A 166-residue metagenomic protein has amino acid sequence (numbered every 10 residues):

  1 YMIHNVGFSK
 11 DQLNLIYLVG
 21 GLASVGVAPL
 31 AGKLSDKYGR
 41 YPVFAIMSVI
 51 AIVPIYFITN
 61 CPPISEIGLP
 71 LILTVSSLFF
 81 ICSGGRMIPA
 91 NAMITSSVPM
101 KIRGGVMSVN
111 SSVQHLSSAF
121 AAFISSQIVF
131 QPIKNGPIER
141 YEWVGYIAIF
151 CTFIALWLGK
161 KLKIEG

Functional and structural regions predicted by a protein language model:
Y1-Q12: Short amphipathic helix-loop junctions that connect adjacent transmembrane helices in Major Facilitator Superfamily/SLC
I16-S24, Q114: Transmembrane alpha-helical segments of major facilitator superfamily
G21-P29, A119: Residue-level signature of mid-helix packing/kink "hotspots" within the transmembrane helices of 12-pass Major
V27-G39, V129: Helix-to-loop junctions at the C-terminal end of transmembrane segments in multipass secondary transporters
Y41-A90: C-terminal transmembrane helical hairpin of 12-TM major facilitator-type secondary transporters
N91-S97: Intracellular helix-loop hinge segments at the cytoplasmic ends of transmembrane helices in 12-TM rocker-switch-type
K101-I133: A late C-terminal transmembrane helix in Major Facilitator Superfamily
Q127-T152: A membrane-interface helix-boundary motif in multi-pass transporters
